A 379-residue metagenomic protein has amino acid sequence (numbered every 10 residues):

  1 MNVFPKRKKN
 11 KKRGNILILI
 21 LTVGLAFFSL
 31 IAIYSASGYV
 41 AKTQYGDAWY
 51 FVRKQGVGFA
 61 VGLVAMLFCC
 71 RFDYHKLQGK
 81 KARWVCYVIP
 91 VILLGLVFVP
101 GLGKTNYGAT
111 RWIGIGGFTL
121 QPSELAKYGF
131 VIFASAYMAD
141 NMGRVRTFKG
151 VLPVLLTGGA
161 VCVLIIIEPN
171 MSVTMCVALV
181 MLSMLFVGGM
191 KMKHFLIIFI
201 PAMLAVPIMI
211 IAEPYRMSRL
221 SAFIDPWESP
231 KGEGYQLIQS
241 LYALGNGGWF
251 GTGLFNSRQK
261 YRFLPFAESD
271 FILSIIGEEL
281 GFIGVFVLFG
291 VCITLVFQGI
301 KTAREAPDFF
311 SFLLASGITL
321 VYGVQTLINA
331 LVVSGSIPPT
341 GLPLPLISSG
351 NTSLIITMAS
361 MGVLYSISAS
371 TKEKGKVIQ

Functional and structural regions predicted by a protein language model:
N2-I20, G24-L25, I31-E168, A330-P345 (+4 more regions): Membrane-helix boundary/helix-loop-helix interface segments in multi-pass membrane proteins
V57-G62, E279-G299: Hydrophobic alpha-helical transmembrane segments
V64, F72, F133, I211-Y215 (+3 more regions): Transmembrane alpha-helix boundary/anchor motif
A82-V91, R146-I166, M171-I211: Hydrophobic alpha-helical segments of polytopic membrane proteins
G103-W112, G116, H194-V287, A306-S311: Hydrophobic, glycine- and aromatic-enriched re-entrant/interface helices and adjoining loop segments
G150-V154, V177, I198, F223 (+2 more regions): Alpha-helical transmembrane segments of multi-pass membrane proteins, especially transporters and channels
F286-F289, F297-S311, S316, K376-Q379: Membrane-proximal intracellular helices of multi-pass ion channels
T302-G341, I347: Loop-to-helix entry and N-terminal half of a specific, functionally important transmembrane alpha helix in multi-pass
